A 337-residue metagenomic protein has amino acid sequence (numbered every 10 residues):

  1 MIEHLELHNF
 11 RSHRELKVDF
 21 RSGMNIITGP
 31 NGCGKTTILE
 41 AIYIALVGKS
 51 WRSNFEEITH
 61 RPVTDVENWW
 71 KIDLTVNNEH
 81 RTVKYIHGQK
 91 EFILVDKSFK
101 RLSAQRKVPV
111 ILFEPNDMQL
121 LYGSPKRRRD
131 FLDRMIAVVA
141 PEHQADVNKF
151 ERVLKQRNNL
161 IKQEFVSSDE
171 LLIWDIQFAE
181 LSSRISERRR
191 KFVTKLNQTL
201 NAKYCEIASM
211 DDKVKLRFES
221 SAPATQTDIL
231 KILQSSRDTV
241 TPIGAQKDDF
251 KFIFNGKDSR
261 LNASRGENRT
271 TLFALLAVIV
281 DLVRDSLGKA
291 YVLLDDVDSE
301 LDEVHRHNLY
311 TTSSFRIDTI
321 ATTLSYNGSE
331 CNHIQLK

Functional and structural regions predicted by a protein language model:
M1-P30, R61, D169-Y291, E300 (+4 more regions): Conserved NTPase motor "head" modules and their coupling/switch loops across ABC/AAA+ ATPases, GTPases, and GHKL ATPases
K35: Conserved lysine of the Walker
Y43: Helix-to-loop junction immediately C-terminal to a conserved catalytic motif
L46-R127, I136-V139, H143, N197 (+2 more regions): Nucleotide-state sensing region of NTPase/ATPase domains
F113, Q119-A208, E219-S221: An accessory alpha-helical subdomain
D295-V297: Walker B catalytic acidic pair
E330-K337: A short helix-turn-beta junction within AAA+ P-loop NTPase domains corresponding to the substrate/partner-engaging
